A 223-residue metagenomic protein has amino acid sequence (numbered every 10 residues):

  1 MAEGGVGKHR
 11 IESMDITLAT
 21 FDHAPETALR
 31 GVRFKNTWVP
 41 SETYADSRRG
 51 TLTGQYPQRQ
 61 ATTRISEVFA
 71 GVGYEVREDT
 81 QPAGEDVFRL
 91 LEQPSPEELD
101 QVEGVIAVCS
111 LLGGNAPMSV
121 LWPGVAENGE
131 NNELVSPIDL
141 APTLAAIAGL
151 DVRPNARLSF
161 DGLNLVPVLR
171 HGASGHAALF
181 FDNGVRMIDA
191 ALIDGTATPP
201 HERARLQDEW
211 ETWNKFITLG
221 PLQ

Functional and structural regions predicted by a protein language model:
M1-Q223: Formylglycine-dependent sulfatase
